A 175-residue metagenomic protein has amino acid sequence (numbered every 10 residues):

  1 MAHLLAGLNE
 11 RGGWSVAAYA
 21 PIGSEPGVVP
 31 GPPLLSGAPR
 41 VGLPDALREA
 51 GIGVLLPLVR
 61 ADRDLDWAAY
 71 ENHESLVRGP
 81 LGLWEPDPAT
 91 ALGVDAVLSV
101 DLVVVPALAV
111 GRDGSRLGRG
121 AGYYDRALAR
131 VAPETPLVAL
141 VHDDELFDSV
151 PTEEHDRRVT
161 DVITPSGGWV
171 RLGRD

Functional and structural regions predicted by a protein language model:
M1-L98: N-terminal active-site beta-alpha-beta segment that forms phosphate/nucleotide-binding and substrate-recognition loops
H3-L4, P106-L108: Short, charged low-complexity linear motifs
V16, V103-V104: Receiver (REC) domain switch-region micro-motif
Y19, P57, R119, L140 (+1 more regions): Replace "coordinates the UDP/GDP/TDP-sugar" with "coordinates nucleotide-activated sugar donors
P21-S24, L108-R112: Short glycine-rich anion-binding loops that position phosphate/pyrophosphate groups of nucleotides and phosphorylated
A38-V41, R119-Y124: Charged helix-capping and loop-helix junction motifs
A50, P88-T90, L98-V103, V110-R116 (+1 more regions): Surface-exposed, charge/polar-rich loops and edge strands
